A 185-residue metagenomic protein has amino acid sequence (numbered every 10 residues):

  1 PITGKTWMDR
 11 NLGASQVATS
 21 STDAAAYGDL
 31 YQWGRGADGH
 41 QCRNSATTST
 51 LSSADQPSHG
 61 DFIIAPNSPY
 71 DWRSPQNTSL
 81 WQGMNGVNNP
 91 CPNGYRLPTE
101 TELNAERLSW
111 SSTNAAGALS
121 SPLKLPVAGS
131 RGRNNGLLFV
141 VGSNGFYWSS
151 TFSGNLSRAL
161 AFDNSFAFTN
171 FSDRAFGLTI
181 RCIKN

Functional and structural regions predicted by a protein language model:
I2-H40, A54, H59-N185: C-terminal, surface-exposed recognition/capping segments
